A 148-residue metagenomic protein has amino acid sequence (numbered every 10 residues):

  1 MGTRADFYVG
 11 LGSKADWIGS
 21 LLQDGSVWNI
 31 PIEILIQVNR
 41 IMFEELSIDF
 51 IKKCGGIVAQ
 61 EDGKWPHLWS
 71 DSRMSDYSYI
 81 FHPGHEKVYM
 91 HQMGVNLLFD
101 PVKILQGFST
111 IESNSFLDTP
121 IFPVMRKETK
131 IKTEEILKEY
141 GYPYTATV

Functional and structural regions predicted by a protein language model:
M1-E33: Short, extreme N-terminal segment that most often corresponds to the first beta-strand
E33-I34, K132: Exposed alpha-helical structural elements
N39-V148: Low-complexity intrinsically disordered segments
